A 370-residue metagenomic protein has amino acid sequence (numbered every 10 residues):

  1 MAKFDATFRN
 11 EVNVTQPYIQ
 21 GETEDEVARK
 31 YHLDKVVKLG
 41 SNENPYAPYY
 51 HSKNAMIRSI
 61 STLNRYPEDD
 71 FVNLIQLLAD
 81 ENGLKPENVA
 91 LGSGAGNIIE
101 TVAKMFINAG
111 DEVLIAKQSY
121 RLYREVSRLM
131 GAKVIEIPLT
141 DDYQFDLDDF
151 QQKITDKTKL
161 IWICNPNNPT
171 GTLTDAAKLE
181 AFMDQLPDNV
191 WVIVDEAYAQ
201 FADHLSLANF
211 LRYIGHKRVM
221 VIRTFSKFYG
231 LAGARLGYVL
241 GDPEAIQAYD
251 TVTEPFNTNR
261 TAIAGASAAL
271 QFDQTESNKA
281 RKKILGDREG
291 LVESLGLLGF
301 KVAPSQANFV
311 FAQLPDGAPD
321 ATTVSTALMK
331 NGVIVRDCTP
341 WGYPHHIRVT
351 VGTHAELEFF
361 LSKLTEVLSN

Functional and structural regions predicted by a protein language model:
A2-R65: N-terminal "arm"/small-domain region of PLP-dependent enzymes with the aminotransferase-like
K35, K85-V89, A109-E112, K157 (+3 more regions): Short acidic capping loops at alpha-helix termini that bridge into adjacent secondary structure
N64-E112, M130: Phosphate-binding glycine-rich loop
M105-I163: PLP-dependent aminotransferase-like
R128, L147-D156, P169-V192, E196-S226: Active-site pre-lysine segment of PLP-dependent enzymes
R218-A303: PLP-dependent aminotransferase class I/II
L285, L297-N331, I347: Conserved PLP-binding catalytic core of the aspartate aminotransferase-like
T323-N331, R336, P340-N370: PLP-dependent enzyme catalytic core of the Aspartate aminotransferase-like
